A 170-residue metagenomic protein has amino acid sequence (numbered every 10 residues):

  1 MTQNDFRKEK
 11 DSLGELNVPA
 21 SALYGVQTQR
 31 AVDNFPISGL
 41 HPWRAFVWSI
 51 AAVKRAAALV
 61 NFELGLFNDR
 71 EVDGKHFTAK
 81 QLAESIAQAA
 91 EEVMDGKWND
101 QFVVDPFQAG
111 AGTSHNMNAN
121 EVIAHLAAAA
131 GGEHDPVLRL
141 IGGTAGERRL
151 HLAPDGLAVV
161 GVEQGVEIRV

Functional and structural regions predicted by a protein language model:
M1-R149: Conserved, well-structured ligand/cofactor-binding cores
H134-V170: N-terminal low-complexity segments that are often proline-rich with Ser/Thr-Pro
